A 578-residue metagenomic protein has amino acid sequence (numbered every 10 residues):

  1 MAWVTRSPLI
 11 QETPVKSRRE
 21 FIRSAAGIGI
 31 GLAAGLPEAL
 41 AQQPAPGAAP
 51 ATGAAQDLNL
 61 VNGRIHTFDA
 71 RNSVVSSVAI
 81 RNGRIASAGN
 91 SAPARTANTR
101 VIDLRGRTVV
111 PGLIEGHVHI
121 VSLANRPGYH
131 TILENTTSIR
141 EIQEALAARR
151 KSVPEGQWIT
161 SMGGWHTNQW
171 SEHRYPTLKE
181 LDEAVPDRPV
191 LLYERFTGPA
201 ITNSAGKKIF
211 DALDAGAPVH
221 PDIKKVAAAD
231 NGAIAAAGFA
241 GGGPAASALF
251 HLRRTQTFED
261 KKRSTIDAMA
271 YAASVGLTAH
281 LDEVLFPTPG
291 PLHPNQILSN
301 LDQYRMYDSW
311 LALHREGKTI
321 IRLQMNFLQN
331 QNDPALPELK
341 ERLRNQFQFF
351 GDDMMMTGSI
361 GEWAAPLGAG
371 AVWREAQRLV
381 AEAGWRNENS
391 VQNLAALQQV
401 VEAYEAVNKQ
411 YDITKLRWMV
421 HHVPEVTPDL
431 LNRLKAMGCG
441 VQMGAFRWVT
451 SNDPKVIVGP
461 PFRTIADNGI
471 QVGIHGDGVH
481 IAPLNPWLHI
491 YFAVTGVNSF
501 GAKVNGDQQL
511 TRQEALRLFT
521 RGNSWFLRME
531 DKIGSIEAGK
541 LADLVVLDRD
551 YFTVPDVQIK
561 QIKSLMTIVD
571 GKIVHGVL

Functional and structural regions predicted by a protein language model:
M1-E20, I30, A34, L40: N-terminal secretory signal peptides
R23-A26: Internal alpha-helical transmembrane segments of multi-pass membrane proteins, especially GPCRs
G29-G31, P50-V61, H66, A70-E341 (+5 more regions): Divalent metal-binding segments
E38-A48: Signal peptide processing junction and immediate N-terminal pro/mature segment of secreted/exported proteins
R344-M354, Y411, L434-A436: Acidic (Asp/Glu)-rich catalytic clusters
D352-E362, C439-F446: Non-cysteine beta-strand/loop elements that form the S-adenosyl-L-methionine
R378-E388, Q392-W418, H422-P424, P428-K435 (+4 more regions): His/Asp/Glu-enriched, well-ordered alpha-helical/loop segment that forms or immediately abuts the divalent-metal
